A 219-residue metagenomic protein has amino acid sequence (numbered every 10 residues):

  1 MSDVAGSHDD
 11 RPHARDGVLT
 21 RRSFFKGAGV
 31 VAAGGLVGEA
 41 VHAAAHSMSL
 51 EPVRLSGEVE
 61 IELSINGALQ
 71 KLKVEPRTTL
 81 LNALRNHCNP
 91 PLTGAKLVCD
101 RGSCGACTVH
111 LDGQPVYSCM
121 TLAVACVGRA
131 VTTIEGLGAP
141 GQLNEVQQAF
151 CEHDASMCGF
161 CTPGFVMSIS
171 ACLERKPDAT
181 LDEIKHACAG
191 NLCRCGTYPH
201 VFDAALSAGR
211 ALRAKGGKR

Functional and structural regions predicted by a protein language model:
M1-L19: N-terminal secretory signal peptides
V4, D9-D10, R77-G94, M120-R219: Ferredoxin-type iron-sulfur electron-transfer modules in oxidoreductases and energy-metabolism complexes
D16-V37: N-terminal export leaders
R22, P76-L111: A basic, amphipathic helix-loop patch mediating RNA/tRNA/ribosome contacts
G38-K73, K218-R219: C-terminal segment of N-terminal export signals and the immediately downstream linker at the start of the mature
V53-L55, C99, A123: Replace "in large, NTP-powered and nucleic-acid-processing enzymes" with "in large, NTP-powered factors and other
L72-V74, S118-C119: Short capping micro-motif at the N-terminus of alpha-helices
H110, Q114-P115, A123: P-loop NTP-binding/switch modules centered on Walker-like glycine-rich loops
